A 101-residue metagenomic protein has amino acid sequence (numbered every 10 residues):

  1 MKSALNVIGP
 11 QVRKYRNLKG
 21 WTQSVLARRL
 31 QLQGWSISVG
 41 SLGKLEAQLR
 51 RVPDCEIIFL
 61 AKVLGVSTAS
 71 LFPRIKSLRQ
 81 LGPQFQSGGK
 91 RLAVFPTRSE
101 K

Functional and structural regions predicted by a protein language model:
M1-K19, R28, S99: A short, Lys/Arg-rich alpha-helix, primarily the initiator
K2, K62, F72-K101: Short, charged recognition helix plus adjacent turn of helix-turn-helix-like nucleic-acid-binding domains
V7-P10, W21, V25, I37 (+1 more regions): Residue-level signal for the short linker/turn that defines the boundary of a DNA-recognition helix
V12, R16, L26, L60-A61 (+1 more regions): Hydrophobic packing within well-folded, soluble alpha/beta domains
G20-K44: Short alpha-helical DNA-recognition segment
L30, E46, E56, F72-I75: DNA major-groove recognition helix of helix-turn-helix
W35, L49, Q80-L81: Short Asp/Glu-rich motifs
L49, P53-S70: DNA major-groove recognition helix of helix-turn-helix/homeodomain DNA-binding modules
